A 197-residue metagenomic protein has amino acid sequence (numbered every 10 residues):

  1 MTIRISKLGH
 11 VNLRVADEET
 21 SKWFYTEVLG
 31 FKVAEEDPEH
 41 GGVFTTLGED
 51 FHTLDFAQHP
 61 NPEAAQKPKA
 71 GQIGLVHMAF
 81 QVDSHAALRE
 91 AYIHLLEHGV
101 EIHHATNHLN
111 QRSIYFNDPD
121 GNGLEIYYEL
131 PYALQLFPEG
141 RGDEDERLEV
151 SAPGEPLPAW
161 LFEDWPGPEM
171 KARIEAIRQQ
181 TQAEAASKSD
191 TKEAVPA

Functional and structural regions predicted by a protein language model:
M1, P62-P68: Short beta-strand/turn micro-motifs at beta-sheet edges
S6-H10, I73-H77: Short, solvent-exposed beta-strand edge segments and adjacent coil->beta transition regions
R14-Q58: Core segments of cupin and vicinal oxygen chelate
V15-T20, Q72-I73, A79-G123, Y128-L134 (+1 more regions): Vicinal oxygen chelate
D37-P38, N61, N107-L109: Short beta->alpha connector loops
F44-G48, Q66-K69, Y115: Short glycine-biased active-site loop of nucleotidyltransferases that positions the nucleotide triphosphate and helps
F51, A70-L75: Short connector loops at helix/strand junctions that flank enzyme active sites, especially segments positioning acidic
L136-G142: Flexible, disordered linker segments and immediate boundary regions flanking tandem C2H2 zinc-finger modules
